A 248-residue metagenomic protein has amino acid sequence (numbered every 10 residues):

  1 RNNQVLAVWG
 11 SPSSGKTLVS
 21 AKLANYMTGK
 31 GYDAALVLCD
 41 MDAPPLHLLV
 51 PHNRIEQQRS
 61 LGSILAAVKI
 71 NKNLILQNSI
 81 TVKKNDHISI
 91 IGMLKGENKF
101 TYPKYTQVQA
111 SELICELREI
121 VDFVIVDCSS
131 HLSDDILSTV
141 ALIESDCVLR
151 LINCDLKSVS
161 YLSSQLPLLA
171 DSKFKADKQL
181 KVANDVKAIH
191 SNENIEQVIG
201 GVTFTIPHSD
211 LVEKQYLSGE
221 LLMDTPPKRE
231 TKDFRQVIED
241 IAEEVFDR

Functional and structural regions predicted by a protein language model:
N2-D42, L46, L117: Walker A/P-loop phosphate-binding motif and the immediately C-terminal alpha-helix
K30, A34-I88: Phosphate-binding loop that captures ATP/GTP phosphates
V37, G92-M93, I125-D127, L149-N153 (+1 more regions): Conserved beta-strand segments of the P-loop GTPase G domain that flank and frequently precede/overlap
K72-K84, I90-L132: Cytosolic-facing regulatory segments adjacent to core modules
R118-E119, D135-D155: Inter-motif core of Ras-like GTPase G domains
F123, C147, G201-F204: Well-ordered beta-strand positions
A183-P226: Beta-strand-loop-alpha "switch" segments that mediate conformational coupling across diverse proteins
S218-R248: NTP-binding/hydrolysis catalytic cores, primarily Walker-type P-loop NTPases
